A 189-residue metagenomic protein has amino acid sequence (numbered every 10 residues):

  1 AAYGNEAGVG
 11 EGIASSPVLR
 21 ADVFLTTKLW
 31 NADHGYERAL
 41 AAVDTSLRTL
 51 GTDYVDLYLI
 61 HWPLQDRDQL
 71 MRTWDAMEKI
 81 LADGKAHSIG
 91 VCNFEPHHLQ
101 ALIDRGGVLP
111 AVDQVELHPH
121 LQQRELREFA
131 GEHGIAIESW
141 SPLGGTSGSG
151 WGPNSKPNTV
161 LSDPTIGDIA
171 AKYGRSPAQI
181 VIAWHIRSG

Functional and structural regions predicted by a protein language model:
A1-G8, A32-E37, Q65-D68, L117-Q123: Acidic-and-aromatic substrate-binding clefts and catalytic sites of carbohydrate-active enzymes
A1-V23, D53, A76, L143-T146: N-terminal binding-site loop/beta-alpha segment at the start of enzyme catalytic domains that lines or forms
A7-A14, A42-T45, P96-Q100, H120-E125: Alpha-helical scaffolding within the catalytic cores of extracellular/periplasmic polymer-degrading hydrolases
A14, A32-E78: Glycine/small-residue-rich loop that forms an oxyanion/phosphate-binding "nest" at active or ligand-binding sites
V18-A21, L50-D53, G84, V108 (+1 more regions): Structured loop/turn residues at beta-strand edges in well-structured enzyme cores
L25-K28, Q114: Extended hydrophobic secondary-structure segments that form protein cores and membrane-embedded regions
P63-G189: Beta/alpha (TIM)-barrel catalytic core signal, keyed to glycine-rich beta->alpha loops juxtaposed to Asp/Glu that bind
